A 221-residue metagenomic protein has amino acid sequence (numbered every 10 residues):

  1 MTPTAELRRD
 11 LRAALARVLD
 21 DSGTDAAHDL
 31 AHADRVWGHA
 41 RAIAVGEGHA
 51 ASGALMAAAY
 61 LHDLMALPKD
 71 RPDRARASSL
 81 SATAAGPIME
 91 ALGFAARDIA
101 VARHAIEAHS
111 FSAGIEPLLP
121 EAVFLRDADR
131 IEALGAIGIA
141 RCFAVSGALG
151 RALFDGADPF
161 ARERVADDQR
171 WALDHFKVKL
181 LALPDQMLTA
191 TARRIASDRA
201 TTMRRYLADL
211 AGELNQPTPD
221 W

Functional and structural regions predicted by a protein language model:
T2-T4, S22-G48, L61, G114-W221: Divalent metal-dependent phosphate-bond-processing catalytic cores, especially two-metal-ion Mg2+/Mn2+ enzymes that act
T2-V18: Short alpha-helical hairpin
L15-V18, I106, L180: A generic structural signal for nonpolar/aromatic side chains embedded in well-ordered alpha-helices
G23-D25, D70-D73: A short glycine/serine-rich beta->alpha loop
V36, R76-A91: An active-site-proximal "capping" alpha-helix that borders the catalytic cofactor pocket
A51-R71, A77, S81, V101-F111: His-Asp-centered metal-binding catalytic motifs of divalent-metal-dependent phosphohydrolases/nucleases
I88-V123: Hydrophobic, well-structured mid-protein blocks that either form specific transmembrane helices
